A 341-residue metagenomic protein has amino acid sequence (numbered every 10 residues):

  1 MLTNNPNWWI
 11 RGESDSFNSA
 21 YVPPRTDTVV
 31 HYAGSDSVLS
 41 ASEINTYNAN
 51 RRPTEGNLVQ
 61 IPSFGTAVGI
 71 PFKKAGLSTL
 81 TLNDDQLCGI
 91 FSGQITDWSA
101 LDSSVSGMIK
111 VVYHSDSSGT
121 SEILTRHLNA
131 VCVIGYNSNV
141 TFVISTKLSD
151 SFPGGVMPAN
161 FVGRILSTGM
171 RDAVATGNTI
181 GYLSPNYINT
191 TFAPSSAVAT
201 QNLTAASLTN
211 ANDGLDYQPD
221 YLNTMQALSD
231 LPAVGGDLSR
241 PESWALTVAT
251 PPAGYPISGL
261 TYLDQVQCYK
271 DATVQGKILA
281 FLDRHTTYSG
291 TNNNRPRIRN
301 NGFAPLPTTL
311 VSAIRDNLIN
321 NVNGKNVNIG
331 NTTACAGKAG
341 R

Functional and structural regions predicted by a protein language model:
M1-D97, S167-R171, I180-F192: N-terminal segment of the mature folded domain
M1-P24, S117-A233: Ligand-binding pocket segment of bilobal, Venus flytrap-like solute-binding proteins
I10-R11, E55-Q60, W98-S106, G135-V140 (+2 more regions): Surface-exposed patches in mature extracellular/periplasmic domains of secreted proteins
R25-T26, R52-E55, I61-G65, T81 (+5 more regions): Extracellular/periplasmic catalytic domains that process cell-envelope and extracellular macromolecules
T54-I70, A199-Y262: Periplasmic-binding protein-like
G65, G69, L82-I90, G119-R126 (+4 more regions): Extracytoplasmic/secreted proteins, especially bacterial periplasmic and envelope-associated proteins
A67-K73, L77-N160: Extracytoplasmic ligand-binding site segments that recognize negatively charged/polar headgroups
Q94, S99-G107, D116, T224-R341: Extracellular/periplasmic juxtamembrane helices and adjacent flexible linkers that interface with membrane partners
